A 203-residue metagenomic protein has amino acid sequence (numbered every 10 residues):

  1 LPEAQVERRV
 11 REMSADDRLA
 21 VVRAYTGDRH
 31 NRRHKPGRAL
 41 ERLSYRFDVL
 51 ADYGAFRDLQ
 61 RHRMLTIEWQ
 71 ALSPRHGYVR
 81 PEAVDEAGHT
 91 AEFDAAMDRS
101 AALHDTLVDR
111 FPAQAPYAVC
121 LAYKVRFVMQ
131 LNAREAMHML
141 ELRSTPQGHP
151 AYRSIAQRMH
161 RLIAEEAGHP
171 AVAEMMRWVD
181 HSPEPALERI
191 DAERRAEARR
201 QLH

Functional and structural regions predicted by a protein language model:
L1-H203: A conserved ligand/cofactor-binding region detector
